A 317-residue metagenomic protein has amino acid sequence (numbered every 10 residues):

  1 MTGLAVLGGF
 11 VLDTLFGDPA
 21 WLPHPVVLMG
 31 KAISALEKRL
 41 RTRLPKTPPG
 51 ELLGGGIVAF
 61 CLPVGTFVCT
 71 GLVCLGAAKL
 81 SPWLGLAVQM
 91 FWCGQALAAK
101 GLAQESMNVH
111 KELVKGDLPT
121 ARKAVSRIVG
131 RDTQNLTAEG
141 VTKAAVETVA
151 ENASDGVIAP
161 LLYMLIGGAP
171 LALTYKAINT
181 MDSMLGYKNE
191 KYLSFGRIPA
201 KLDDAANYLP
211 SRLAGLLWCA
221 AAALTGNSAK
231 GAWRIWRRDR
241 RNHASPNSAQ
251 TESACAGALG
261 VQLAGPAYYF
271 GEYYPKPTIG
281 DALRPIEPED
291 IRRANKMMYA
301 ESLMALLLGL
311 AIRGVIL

Functional and structural regions predicted by a protein language model:
M1-T174, I178, G186-L317: Hydrophobic alpha-helical transmembrane segments
S183: Glycine-rich phosphate/dinucleotide-binding loop and adjoining beta-alpha-beta core of small-molecule
